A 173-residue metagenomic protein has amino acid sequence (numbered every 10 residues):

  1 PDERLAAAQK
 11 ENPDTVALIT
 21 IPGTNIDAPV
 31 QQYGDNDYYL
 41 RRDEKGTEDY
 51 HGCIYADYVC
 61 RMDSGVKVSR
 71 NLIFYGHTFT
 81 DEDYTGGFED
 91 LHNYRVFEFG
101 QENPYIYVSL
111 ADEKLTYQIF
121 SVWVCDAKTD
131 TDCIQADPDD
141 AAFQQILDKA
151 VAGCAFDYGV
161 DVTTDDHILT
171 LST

Functional and structural regions predicted by a protein language model:
P1-T173: Solvent-exposed, non-transmembrane regions of membrane-associated and secreted proteins
